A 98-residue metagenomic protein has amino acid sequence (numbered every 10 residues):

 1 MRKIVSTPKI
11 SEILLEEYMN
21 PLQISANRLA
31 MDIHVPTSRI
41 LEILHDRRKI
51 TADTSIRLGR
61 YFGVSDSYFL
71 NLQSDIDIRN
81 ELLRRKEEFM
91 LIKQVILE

Functional and structural regions predicted by a protein language model:
M1-I24, N71: A short, Lys/Arg-rich alpha-helix, primarily the initiator
N20, M31, E42, R60: Alpha-helical residues within the helix-turn-helix
S25-A30, L58: Short alpha-helical "recognition helix" segments of helix-turn-helix
N27, S38, S67: Key DNA-contact positions within bacterial/archaeal DNA-binding proteins
H34-I50: Recognition helix of helix-turn-helix/homeodomain-like DNA-binding domains that insert into the DNA major groove
R47-R60: Short, basic-rich loop-to-helix N-cap that marks the start of a DNA-contacting helix
N71-E98: Short, charged recognition helix plus adjacent turn of helix-turn-helix-like nucleic-acid-binding domains
